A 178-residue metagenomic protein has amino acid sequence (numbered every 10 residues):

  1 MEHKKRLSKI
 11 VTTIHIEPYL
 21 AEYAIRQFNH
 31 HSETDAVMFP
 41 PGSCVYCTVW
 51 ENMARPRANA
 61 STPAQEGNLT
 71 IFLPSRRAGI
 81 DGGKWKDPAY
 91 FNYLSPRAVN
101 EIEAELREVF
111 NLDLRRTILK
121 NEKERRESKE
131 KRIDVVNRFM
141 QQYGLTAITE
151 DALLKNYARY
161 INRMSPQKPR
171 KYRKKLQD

Functional and structural regions predicted by a protein language model:
M1-F91: Long, low-complexity interaction regions most often at the N-terminus
L7, L20, I25, M53 (+8 more regions): Generic detector of leucine side chains in alpha-helical contexts
N52-A54, R97-A98, D134-V136: Short amphipathic alpha-helical surface micro-motifs
K84-P88, N92, E124-E127, K131: Membrane-targeting and insertion segments and their boundary/processing signals
A89-Y93, V99, E103: Short helix/strand-capping turn motifs
E101-D178: K/R-rich mixed-charge low-complexity regions
